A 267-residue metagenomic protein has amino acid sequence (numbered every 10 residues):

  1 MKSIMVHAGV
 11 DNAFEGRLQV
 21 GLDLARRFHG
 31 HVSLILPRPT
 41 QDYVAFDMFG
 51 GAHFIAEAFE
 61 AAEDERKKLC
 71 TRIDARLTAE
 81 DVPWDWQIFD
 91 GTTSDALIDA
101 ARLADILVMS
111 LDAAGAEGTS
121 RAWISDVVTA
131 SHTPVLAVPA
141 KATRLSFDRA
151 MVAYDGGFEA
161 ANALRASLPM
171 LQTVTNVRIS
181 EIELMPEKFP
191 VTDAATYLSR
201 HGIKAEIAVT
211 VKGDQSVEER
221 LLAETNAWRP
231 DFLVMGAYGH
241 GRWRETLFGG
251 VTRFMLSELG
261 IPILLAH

Functional and structural regions predicted by a protein language model:
M1-H53, A130-T133, A140-K212, P230: Small/aliphatic-rich secondary-structure junction motif
L36, L111, A140, G236-Y238 (+1 more regions): Short secondary-structure boundary segments
F54-K68: A short acidic, glycine-rich active-site loop that binds or catalyzes chemistry on phosphate/adenosine moieties
A75-L107, H201-L233, A237-E245, I261: Structural beta-alpha unit
P83-P139: Hydrophobic alpha-helical segments and helix pairs
L97-A100, V127, T143, M170 (+2 more regions): Structural alpha-helical scaffold elements that stabilize or flank donor/cofactor-binding regions in carbohydrate
M109-V127, M235-E258: Glycine-rich, Arg-bearing micro-motifs that act as flexible, cationic patches
T143-R144, S257-H267: Short, flexible loop segments at boundaries between secondary-structure elements
